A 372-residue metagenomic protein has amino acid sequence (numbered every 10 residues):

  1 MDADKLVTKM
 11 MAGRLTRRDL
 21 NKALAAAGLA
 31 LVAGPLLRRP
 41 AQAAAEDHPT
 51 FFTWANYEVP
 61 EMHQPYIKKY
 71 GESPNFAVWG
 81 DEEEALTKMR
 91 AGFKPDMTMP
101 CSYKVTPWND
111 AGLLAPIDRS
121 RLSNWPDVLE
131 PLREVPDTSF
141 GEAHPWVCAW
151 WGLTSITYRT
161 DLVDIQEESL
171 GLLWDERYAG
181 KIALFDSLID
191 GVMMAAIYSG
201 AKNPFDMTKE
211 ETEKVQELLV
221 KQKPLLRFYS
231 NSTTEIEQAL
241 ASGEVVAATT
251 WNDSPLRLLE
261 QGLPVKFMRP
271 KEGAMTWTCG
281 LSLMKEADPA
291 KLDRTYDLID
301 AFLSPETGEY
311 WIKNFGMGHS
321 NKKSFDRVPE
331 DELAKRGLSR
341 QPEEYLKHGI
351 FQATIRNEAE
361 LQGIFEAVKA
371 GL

Functional and structural regions predicted by a protein language model:
M1-D19, G28, Q42: N-terminal secretory signal peptides
L6-M11, P342-L372: Conserved C-terminal helix/tail region of periplasmic/extracytoplasmic solute-binding proteins
A43, M284-G349: Mature extracytoplasmic/periplasmic domains
A44-P107: Early extracytoplasmic/lumenal segment of secretory-pathway proteins
M99-A239: Extracytoplasmic ligand-binding site segments that recognize negatively charged/polar headgroups
K104-N109, A241, A247-P264: A ligand-binding cleft/hinge motif common to bilobed small-molecule-binding domains
S155-L162, A196-G200, T278-K291, Y310-N314: A bilobed periplasmic-binding-protein/Venus flytrap-type ligand-binding module shared by bacterial periplasmic
T212-Q222, S230, Q261-K285: Periplasmic-binding protein-like
